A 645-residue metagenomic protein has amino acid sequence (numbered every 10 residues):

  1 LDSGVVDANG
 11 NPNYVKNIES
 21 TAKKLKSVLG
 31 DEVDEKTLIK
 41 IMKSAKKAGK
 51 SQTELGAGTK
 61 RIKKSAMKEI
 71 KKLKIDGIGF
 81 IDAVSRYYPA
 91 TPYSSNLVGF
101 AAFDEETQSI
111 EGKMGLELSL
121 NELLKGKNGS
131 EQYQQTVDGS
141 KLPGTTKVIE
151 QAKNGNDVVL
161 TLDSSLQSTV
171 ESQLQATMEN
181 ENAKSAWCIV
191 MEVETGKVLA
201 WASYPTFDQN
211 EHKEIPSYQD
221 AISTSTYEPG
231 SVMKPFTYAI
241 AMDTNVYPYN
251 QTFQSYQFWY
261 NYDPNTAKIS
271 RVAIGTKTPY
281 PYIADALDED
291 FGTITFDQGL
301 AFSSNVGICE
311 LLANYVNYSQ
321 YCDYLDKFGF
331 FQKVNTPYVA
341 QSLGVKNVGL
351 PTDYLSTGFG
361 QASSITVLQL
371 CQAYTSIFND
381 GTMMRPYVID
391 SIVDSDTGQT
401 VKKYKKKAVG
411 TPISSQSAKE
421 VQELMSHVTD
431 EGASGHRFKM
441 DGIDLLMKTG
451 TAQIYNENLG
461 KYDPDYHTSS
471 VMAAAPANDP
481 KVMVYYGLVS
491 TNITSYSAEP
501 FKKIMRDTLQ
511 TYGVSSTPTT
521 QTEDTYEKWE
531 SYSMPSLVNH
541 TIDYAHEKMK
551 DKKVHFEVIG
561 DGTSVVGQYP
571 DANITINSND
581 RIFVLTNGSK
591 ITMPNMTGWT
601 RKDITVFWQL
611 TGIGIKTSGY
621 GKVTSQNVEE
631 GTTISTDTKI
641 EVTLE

Functional and structural regions predicted by a protein language model:
L1-V6, A101, A200-T206: Short beta->alpha transition motifs characteristic of CBS
G10-G30, T37-N154, E499, K503: Small/polar-residue-rich segments within soluble enzyme cores
P12-E19, K60-K64, I110, M114 (+14 more regions): Soluble non-cytosolic domains of exported or imported proteins
E19-K23, S27, K64, K68 (+21 more regions): Solvent-exposed, polar/charged alpha-helical surfaces in well-ordered, non-transmembrane soluble domains, broadly
A22, E35-K47, A183-T195, S342 (+5 more regions): Acidic/histidine-enriched alpha-helical segments
T136-K147, A186, E192-G230, F236-Y486: Beta-lactam-recognizing serine transpeptidase/beta-lactamase-like catalytic domain environment
P143-A186: Conserved, well-ordered alpha-helix/loop/beta-strand core segments that scaffold catalytic motifs
Y486-A498, K502-E645: Ligand-recognition elements built from short beta-strands and adjacent flexible loops
